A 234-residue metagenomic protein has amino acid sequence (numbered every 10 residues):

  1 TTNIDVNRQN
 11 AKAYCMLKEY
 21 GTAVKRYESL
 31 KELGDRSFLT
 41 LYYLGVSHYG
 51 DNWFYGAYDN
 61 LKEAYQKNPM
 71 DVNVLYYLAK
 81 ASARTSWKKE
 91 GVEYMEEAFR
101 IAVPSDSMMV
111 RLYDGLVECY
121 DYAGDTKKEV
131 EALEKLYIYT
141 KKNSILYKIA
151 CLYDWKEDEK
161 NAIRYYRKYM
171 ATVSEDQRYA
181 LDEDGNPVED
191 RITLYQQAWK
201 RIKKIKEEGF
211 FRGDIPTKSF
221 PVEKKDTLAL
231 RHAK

Functional and structural regions predicted by a protein language model:
T1-T2, D35, P69, V103 (+3 more regions): Short coil turns that delineate tetratricopeptide repeat
D5, L39, N73, S107-R111 (+3 more regions): Start-of-helix register in tetratricopeptide repeats
Q9-K12, Y43-V46, Y77, R111 (+4 more regions): Canonical tetratricopeptide repeat
L17-S29, D51-E63, T85-E97, A123-A132 (+1 more regions): Structural signature of tandem alpha-helical TPR/SEL1-like repeats, specifically the intra-repeat loop/turn
E28-E32, K62-Q66, E97-P104, E134-I138 (+1 more regions): Conserved structural position within tetratricopeptide repeats
V46, A83-R84, E96-I138: Alpha-helical adaptor scaffolds
Y122, W155, I163-K234: Terminal, low-structured helical/coil segments at or just beyond the last alpha-helical repeat
